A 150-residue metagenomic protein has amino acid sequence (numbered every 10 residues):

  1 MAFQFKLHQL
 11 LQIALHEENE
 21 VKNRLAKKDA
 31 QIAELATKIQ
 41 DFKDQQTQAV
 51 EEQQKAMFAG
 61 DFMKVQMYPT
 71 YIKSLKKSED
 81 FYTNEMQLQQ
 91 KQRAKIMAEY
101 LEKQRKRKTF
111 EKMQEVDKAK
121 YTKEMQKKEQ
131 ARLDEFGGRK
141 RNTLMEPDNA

Functional and structural regions predicted by a protein language model:
M1-A150: Charge-rich amphipathic alpha-helical interaction elements
